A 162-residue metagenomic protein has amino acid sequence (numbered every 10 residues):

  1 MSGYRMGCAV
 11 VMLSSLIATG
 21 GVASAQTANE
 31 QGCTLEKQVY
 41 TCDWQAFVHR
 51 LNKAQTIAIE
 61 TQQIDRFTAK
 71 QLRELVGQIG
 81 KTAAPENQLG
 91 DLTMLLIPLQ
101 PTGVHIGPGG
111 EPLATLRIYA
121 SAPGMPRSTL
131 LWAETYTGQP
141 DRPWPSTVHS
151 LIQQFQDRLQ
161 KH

Functional and structural regions predicted by a protein language model:
M1-R5: Positively charged n-region of N-terminal signal peptides that target proteins for export
C8-T19: Bacterial N-terminal signal peptides
I17-G20, V39, Q55, V76 (+2 more regions): Generic low-complexity, intrinsically disordered sequence content enriched in small uncharged/hydrophobic residues
A23-K53, A69-L72, P123-H162: C-terminal/domain-edge helix-coil "capping" segments
V48-I97: N-terminal segment of the mature soluble domain
I79-A83, Q88-R142: Surface-exposed short loop/turn segments
